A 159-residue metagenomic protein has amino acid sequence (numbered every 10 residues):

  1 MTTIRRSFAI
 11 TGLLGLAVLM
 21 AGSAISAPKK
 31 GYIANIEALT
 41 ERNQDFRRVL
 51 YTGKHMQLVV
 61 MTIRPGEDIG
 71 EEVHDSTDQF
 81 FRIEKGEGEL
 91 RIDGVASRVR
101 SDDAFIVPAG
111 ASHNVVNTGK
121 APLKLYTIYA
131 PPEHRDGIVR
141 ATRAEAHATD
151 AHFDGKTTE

Functional and structural regions predicted by a protein language model:
I4-S7, L16-Q57, G70, D136-E159: A short, N-terminal "cap"/entry segment at the start of jelly-roll beta-barrel domains of the cupin/DSBH fold
R48-L50, M61, G70-H74, V116-T118: Short histidine-centered beta-strand/loop micro-motifs that create catalytic or ligand/metal-coordination sites
T62-R64, V73-L90, I128: Short, conserved beta-strand element in jelly-roll/cupin
F80, E87-E89, A96, S112 (+1 more regions): Structural motif
V95-A109: Short acidic-glycine-tyrosine-enriched beta hairpin
A109-R135: Ligand-binding loop in jelly-roll beta-barrel domains
